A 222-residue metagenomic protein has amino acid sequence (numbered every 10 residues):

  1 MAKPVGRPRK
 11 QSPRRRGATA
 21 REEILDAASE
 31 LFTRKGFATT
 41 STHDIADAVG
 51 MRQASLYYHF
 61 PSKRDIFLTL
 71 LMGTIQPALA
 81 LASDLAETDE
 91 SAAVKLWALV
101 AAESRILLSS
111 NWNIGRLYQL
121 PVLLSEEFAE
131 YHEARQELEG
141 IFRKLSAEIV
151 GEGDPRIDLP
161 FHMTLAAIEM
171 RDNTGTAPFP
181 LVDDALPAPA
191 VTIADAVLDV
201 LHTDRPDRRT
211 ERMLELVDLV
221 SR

Functional and structural regions predicted by a protein language model:
M1-T19, F179, D207-R222: N-terminal intrinsically disordered/low-complexity leader segments
A20-A28, I45, L70-A78, A82 (+1 more regions): Generic hydrophobic, amphipathic alpha-helix propensity
E23, A27, L31-D65, T69: Helix-turn-helix
F60, Q119-L124: Short helix-capping/turn signature of helix-turn-helix
T69, A80-S109, A134-E137: Hydrophobic alpha-helical connector segments
P77-L81, L107-S110, I114, A167-R171: A short secondary-structure junction motif
I114-Q119, F128-H132, A147-L219: Hydrophobic/aromatic-rich alpha-helical bundle segments in the mid-to-C-terminal region
